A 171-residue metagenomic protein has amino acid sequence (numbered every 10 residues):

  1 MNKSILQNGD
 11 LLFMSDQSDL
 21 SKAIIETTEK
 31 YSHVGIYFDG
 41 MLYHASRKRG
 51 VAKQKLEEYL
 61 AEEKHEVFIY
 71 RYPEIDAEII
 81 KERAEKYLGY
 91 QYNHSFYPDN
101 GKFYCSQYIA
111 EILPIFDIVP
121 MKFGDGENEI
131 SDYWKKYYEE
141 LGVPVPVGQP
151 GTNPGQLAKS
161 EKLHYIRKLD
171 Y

Functional and structural regions predicted by a protein language model:
M1-Y171: Cysteine-nucleophile amide-bond enzymes
